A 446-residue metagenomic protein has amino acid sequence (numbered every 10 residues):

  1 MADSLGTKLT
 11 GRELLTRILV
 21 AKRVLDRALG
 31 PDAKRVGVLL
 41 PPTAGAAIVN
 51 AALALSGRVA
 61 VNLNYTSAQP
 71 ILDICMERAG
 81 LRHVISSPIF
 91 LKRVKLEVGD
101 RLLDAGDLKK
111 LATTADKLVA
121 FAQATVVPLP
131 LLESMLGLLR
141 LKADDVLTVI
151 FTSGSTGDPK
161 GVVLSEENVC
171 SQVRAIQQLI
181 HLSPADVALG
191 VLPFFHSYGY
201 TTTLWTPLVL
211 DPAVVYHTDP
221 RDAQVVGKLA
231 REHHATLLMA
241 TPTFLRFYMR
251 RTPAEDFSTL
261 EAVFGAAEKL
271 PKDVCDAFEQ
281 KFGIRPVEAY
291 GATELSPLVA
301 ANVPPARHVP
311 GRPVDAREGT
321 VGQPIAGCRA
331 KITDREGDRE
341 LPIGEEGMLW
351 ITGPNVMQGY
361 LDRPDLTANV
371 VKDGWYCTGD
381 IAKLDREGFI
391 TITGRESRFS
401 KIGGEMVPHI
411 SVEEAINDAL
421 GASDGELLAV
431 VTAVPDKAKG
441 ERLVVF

Functional and structural regions predicted by a protein language model:
M1-A51, A68-D73, G161-C170: Conserved AMP-binding/adenylate-forming core of the ANL superfamily
D26-R27, L55-A124, H234: Structural core segment of the AMP-binding/adenylate-forming
V84, L238, G353, Q358-G359 (+1 more regions): AMP-binding/adenylate-forming catalytic core of the ANL superfamily
A105, K109-F151, G157-D158, H181-V187: Conserved pre-ATP/AMP-binding loop-to-beta segment of ANL
A124-V127, A235-A240, M249-A316, R329 (+1 more regions): Gly/Ser/Thr-rich phosphate-binding loop
C170-V187, S197-T236, R251: Conserved AMP-binding/adenylation subdomain of ANL enzymes
G283, V314-E318, R339, N355-G379 (+3 more regions): Conserved ANL (AMP-binding/adenylate-forming) active-site segment centered on the GW(Y/F)…HTG consensus within
G327-W350, K383-E387: Conserved beta-loop-beta connector loops within the AMP-binding
